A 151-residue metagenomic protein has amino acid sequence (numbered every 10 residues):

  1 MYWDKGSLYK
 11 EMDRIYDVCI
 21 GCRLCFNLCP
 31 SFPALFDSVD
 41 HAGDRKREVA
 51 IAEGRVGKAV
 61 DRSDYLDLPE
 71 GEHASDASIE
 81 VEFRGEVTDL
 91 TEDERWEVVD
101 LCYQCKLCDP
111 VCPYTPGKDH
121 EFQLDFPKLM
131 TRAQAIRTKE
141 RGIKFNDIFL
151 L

Functional and structural regions predicted by a protein language model:
M1-D17, D76: Generic start-of-chain signal for non-secretory N-termini
E11-R45: N-terminal cofactor/phosphate-binding cores enriched in small/glycine residues, especially glycine-rich loops such as
K46-K58, S63-L151: Iron-sulfur-cluster electron-transfer modules
